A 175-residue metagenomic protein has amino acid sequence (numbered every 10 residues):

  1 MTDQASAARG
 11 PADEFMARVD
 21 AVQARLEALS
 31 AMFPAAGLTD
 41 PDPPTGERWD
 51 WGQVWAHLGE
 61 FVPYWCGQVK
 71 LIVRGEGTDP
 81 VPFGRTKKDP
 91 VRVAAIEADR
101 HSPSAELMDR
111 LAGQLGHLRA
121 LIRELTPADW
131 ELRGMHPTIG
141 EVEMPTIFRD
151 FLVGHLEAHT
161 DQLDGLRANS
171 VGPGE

Functional and structural regions predicted by a protein language model:
M1-F15, Y64-L111, A168-E175: Short, helix-capping/interhelical loops that line the mouth of catalytic, cofactor-, or ligand-binding pockets
A5, P34, R92, R110-L111 (+3 more regions): Mixed-charge, polar/low-complexity N-terminal
G10-D13, T45, W49-G52, A105 (+1 more regions): Short, solvent-exposed segments of well-ordered alpha helices
V19-L26, W51-V69, D89-R100, S104 (+3 more regions): Alpha-helical transition-metal enzyme core signature, strongest for iron centers
A24-G52, R74-D79, E124-E143: Helix-loop segments that flank and shape redox-cofactor active sites
S30, L111, L115, D129 (+1 more regions): Generic low-complexity, intrinsically disordered sequence content enriched in small uncharged/hydrophobic residues
A128-E175: Hydrophobic secondary-structure block in the mid-to-C-terminal portion of proteins
